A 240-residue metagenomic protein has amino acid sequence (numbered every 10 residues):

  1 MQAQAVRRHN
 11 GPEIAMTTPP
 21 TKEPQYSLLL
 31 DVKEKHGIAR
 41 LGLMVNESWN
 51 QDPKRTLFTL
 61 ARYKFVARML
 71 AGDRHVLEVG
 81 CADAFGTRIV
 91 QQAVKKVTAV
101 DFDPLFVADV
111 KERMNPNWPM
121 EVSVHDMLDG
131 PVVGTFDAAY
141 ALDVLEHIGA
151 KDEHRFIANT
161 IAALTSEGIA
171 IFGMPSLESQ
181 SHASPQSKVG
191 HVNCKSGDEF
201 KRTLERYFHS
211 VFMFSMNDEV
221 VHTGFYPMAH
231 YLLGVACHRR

Functional and structural regions predicted by a protein language model:
V6-Y140, K151-A158, A163, H191-R202 (+3 more regions): Conserved N-terminal segment of class I S-adenosyl-L-methionine
D143-H147: Short catalytic micro-motifs in class I SAM-dependent methyltransferases
L164-A170: Short glycine-dipeptide loop
F172-V192: Short, glycine-/aromatic-enriched active-site segment of Class I SAM-dependent methyltransferases
